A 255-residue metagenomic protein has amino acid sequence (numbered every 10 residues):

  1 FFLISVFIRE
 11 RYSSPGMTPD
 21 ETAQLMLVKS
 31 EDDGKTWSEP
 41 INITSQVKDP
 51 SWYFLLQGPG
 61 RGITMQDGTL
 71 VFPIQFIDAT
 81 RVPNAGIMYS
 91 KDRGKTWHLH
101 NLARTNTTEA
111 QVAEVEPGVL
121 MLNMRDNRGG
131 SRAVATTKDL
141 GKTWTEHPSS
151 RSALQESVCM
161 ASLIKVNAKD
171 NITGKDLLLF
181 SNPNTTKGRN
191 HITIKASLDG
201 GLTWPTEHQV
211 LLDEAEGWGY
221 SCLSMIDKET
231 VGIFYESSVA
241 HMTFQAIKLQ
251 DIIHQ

Functional and structural regions predicted by a protein language model:
F1-Q255: Asp-box/BNR beta-propeller blade signature and adjacent active/binding-site loops in extracellular glycan-interacting
